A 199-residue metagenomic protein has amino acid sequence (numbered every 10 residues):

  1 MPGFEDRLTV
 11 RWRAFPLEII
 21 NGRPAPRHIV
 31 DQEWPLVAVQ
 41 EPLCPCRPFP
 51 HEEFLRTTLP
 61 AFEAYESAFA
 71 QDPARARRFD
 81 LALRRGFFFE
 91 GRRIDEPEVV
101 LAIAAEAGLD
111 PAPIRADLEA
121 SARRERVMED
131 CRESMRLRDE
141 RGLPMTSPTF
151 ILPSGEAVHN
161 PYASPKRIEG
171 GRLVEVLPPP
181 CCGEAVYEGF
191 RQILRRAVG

Functional and structural regions predicted by a protein language model:
M1-F4, A82, G86-G199: C-terminal cap of thioredoxin/glutaredoxin-like
M1-P97: Structural alpha/beta surface segment adjacent to cysteine/selenocysteine redox centers across thiol/disulfide enzymes
